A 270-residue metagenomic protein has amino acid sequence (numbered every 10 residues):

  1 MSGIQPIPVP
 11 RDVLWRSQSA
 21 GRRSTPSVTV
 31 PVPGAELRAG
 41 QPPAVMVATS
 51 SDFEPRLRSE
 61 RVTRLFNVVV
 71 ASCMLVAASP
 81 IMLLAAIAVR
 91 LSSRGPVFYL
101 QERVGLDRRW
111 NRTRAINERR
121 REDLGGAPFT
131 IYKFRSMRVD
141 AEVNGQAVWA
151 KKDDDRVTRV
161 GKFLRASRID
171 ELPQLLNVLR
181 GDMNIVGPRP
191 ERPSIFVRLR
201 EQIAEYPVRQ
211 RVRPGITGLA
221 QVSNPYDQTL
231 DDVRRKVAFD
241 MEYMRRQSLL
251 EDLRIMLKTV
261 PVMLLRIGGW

Functional and structural regions predicted by a protein language model:
M1-V76, V97, Y243-R245, W270: N-terminal hydrophobic signal-anchor/signal peptide
E54-D140, L249, R254-W270: A hydrophobic, helix-centered structural microdomain
A88, S223-N224: Short Ser/Thr-interspersed hydrophobic loop/turn segments at strand-loop and sheet-helix junctions that line or gate
S93, T229-D231: Flexible acidic/glycine-rich loop/turn elements at helix↔coil and beta-strand↔loop transitions within catalytic cores
M137-R138, A150-R213, M256-M263: A short, structured surface patch at a secondary-structure boundary
D140-V148: A short, polar/charged loop-to-alpha-helix boundary motif
V212-Q221: Long, intrinsically disordered, low-complexity Ser/Thr/Pro-rich regulatory/activation regions of nuclear proteins
V233-M241: Acyl/amide activation-and-transfer machinery of modular secondary-metabolite enzymes
